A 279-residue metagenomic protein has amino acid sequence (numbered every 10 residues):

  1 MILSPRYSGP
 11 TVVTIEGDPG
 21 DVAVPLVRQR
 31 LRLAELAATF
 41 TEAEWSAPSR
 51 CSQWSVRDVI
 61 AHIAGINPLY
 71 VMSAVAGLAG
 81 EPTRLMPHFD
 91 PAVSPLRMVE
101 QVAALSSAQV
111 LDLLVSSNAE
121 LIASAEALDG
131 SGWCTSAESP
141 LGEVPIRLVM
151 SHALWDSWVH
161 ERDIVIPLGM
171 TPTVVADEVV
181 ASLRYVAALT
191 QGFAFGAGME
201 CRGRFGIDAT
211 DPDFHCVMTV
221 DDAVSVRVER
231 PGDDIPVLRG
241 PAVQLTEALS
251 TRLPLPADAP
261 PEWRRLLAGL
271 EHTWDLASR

Functional and structural regions predicted by a protein language model:
M1-D21, P68-A127, G132: Short, helix-capping/interhelical loops that line the mouth of catalytic, cofactor-, or ligand-binding pockets
T11-A61, Y70-M72: An N-terminal domain-cap segment
A23-L26, L111-L114, M150-A153: Hydrophobic packing residues in well-ordered alpha-helices of helical domains and bundles
Q29-R32, L36, I66, S117-E120 (+3 more regions): Amphipathic, well-ordered alpha-helical segments in soluble domains
A38-S49, E120-V149: Acidic interhelical loop/turn segments
S46-H88, S139-F195, L245: Short, contiguous alpha-helical
P167-E229: Hydrophobic protein-protein interaction segments
R230-R279: C-terminal interaction segments
